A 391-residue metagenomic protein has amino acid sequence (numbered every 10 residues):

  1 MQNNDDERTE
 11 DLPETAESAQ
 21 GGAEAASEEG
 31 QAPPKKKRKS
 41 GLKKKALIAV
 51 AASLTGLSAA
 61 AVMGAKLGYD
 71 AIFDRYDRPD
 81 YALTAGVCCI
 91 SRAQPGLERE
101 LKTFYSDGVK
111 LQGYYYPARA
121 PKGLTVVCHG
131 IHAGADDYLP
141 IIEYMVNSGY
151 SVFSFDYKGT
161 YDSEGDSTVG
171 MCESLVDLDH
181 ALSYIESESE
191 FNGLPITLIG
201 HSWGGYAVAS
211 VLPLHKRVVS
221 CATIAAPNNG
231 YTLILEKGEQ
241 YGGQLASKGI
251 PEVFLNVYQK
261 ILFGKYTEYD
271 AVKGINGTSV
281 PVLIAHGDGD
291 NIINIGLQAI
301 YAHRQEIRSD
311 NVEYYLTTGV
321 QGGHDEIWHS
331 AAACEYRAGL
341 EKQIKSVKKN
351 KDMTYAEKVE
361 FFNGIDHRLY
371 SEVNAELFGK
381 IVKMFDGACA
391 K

Functional and structural regions predicted by a protein language model:
L54-F104, Y114, E341-E360: An N-terminal hydrophobic leader/cap segment in hydrolases
A71, R75, S210-G264: Hydrolase active-site cap/lid region
I131-Y144, G296: The serine-hydrolase catalytic nucleophile loop
I142-E164: Conserved alpha/beta-hydrolase
T168-S189: Alpha/beta-hydrolase active-site loop
T278, I284-H286, D290: Short beta-strand/loop motif that positions the catalytic acidic residue of the alpha/beta-hydrolase fold
V280, N294-R304: Short alpha-helix in the alpha/beta-hydrolase fold that links the catalytic acid
S309-K391: C-terminal catalytic histidine-bearing segment of alpha/beta-hydrolase fold enzymes
